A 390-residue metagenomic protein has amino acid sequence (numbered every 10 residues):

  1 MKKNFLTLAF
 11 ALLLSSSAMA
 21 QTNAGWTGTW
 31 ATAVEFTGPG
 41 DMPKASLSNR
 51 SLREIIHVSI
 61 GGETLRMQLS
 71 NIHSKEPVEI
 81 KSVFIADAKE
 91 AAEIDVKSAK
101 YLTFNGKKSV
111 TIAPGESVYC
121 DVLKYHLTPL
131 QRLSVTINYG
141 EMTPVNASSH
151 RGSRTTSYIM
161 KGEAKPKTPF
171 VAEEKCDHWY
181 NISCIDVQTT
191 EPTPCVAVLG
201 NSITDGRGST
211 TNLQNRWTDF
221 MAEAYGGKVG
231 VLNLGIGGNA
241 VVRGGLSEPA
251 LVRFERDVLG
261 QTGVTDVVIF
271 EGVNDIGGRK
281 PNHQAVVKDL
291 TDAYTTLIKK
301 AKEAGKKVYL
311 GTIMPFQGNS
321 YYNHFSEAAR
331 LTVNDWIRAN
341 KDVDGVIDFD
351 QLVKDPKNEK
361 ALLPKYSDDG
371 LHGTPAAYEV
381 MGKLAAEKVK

Functional and structural regions predicted by a protein language model:
M1-N4: Positively charged n-region of N-terminal signal peptides that target proteins for export
T7-S16: Bacterial N-terminal signal peptides
A20-Q21, V258: Boundary of Sec targeting at the N-terminus
Q21-L199, S209-T211, K390: N-terminal secretory targeting modules
W30, N49-E54, P77, V83-A86 (+4 more regions): Conserved SGNH/GDSL esterase-like catalytic core that processes O-acyl groups on lipids and polysaccharides
G277, M314-K390: Catalytic His-Asp segment of secreted/periplasmic serine-dependent ester chemistry enzymes
Y294-K302: Surface-exposed amphipathic alpha-helices with a cationic face
